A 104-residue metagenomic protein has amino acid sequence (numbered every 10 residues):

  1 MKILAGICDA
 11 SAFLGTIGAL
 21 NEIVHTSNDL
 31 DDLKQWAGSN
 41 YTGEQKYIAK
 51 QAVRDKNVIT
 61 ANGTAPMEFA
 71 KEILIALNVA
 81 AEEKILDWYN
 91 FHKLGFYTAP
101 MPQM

Functional and structural regions predicted by a protein language model:
M1-A5, D9-M104: Active-site-adjacent pocket-lining segments in enzyme domains
